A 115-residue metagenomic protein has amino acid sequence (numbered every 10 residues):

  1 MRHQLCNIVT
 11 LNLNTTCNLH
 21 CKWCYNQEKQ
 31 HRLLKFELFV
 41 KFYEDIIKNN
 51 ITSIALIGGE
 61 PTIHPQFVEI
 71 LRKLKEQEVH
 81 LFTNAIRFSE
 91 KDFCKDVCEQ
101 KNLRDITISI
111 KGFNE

Functional and structural regions predicted by a protein language model:
R2-E37: Canonical Radical SAM [4Fe-4S] cluster-binding loop centered on the CxxxCxxC motif and its immediate flanking residues
W23, T62-I63: Long, contiguous hydrophobic alpha-helical segments, chiefly transmembrane helices and signal peptides
F36, V40-L56, H64-E115: Radical SAM/AdoMet-radical enzyme domain recognition
